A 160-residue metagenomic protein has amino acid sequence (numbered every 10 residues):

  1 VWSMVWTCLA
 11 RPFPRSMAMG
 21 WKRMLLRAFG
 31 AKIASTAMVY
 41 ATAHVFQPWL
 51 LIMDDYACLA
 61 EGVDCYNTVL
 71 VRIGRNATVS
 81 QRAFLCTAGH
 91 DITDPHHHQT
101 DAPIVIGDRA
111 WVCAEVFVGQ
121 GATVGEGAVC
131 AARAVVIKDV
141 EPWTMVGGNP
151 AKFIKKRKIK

Functional and structural regions predicted by a protein language model:
V1-T36: A transmembrane-helix-recognition feature enriched in membrane-embedded lipid enzymes and envelope glyco-/phospholipid
P12-R23, A41-T123, N149-P150, K155-K160: Flexible, glycine/small-residue-enriched loop-and-beta-strand segment within the central core of proteins
A37-M38, L70, E141: Proline- and acidic/polar-enriched loop/turn elements at helix boundaries
A114-K138: Beta-rich strand-turn-strand
P142, G147-P150: Acidic, glycine-centered active-site loop in nucleotide-sugar glycosyltransferases
